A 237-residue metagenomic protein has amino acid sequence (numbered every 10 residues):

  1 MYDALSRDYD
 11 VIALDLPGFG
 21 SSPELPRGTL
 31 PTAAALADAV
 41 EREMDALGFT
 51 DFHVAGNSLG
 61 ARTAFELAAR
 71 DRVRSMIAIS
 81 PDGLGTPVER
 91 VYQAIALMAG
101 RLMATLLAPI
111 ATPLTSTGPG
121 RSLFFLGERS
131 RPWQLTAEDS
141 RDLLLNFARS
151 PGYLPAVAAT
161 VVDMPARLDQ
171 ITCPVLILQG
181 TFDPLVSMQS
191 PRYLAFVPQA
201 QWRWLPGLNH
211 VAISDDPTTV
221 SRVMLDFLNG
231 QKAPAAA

Functional and structural regions predicted by a protein language model:
M1-V11: Short amphipathic alpha-helix adjacent to the substrate-entry channel of hydrolases
Y2-A4, T172-L208, S214: Conserved loop-alpha-helix segment in the C-terminal half of the alpha/beta-hydrolase fold that carries the catalytic
I12-L59, R222: Active-site loop/oxyanion-hole signature of alpha/beta-hydrolase fold enzymes
P17-G20, G83, N209-A212: Alpha/beta-hydrolase active-site loop signature
A61-D71, M76: Short glycine-enriched nucleophile-adjacent loop and the immediately C-terminal alpha-helix near the catalytic center
V73-A108: Flexible "cap/lid" loop of the alpha/beta hydrolase fold
A78, P87, I110-Q170: Conserved alpha/beta-hydrolase catalytic His-Asp/Glu region
P198-A237: Catalytic active-site module of serine/aspartate enzymes centered on a nucleophile-bearing elbow/loop
